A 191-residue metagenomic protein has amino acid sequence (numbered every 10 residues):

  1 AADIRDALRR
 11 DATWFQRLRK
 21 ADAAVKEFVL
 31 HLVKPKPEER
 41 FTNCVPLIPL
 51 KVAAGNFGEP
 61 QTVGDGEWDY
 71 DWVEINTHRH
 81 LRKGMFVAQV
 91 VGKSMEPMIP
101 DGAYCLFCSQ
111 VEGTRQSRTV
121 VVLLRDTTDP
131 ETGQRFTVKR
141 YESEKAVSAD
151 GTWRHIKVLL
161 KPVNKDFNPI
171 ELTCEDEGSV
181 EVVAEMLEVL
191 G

Functional and structural regions predicted by a protein language model:
A1-P35: Helix-turn-helix-like N-terminal two-helix hairpins of bacterial/phage DNA-binding regulators
A2, E74-N76: Generic structural signal for alpha-helix starts
D11, D22, D69-E74, N168-D176: General structural signal for secondary-structure boundaries
L18, Q61, Q116-S117: Short amphipathic alpha-helical leader/targeting segments
D22-V73, V189: Extended boundary segments
T77-G191: Acidic/glycine-rich C-terminal interaction modules and beta/coil loop segments that lie outside canonical DNA-binding
